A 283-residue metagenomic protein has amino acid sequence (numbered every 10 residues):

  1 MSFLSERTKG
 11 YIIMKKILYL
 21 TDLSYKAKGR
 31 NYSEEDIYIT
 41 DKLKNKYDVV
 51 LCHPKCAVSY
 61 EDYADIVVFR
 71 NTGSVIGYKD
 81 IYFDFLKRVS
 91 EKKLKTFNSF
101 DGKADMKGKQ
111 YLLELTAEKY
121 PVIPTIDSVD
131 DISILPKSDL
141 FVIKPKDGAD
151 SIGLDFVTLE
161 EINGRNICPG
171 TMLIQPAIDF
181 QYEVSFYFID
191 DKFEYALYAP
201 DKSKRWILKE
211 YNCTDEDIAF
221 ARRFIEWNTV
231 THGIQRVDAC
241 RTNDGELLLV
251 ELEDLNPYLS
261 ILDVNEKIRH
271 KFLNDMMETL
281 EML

Functional and structural regions predicted by a protein language model:
F3-I13: Short, Lys/Arg-enriched N-terminal segments with co-localized hydrophobic residues within the first ~10-30 amino acids
M14-L18: Extreme N-terminal starter segment of soluble prokaryotic enzymes
L23-P124, S128: Conserved N-proximal alpha/beta basic substrate-recognition cap immediately N-terminal to, or forming the N-lobe
C56-Y63, I132-K137, N163-R165: Short amphipathic alpha-helix with an adjacent loop that forms part of the alpha/beta core around
A64-F69, K144, F186-F188, Y195 (+1 more regions): A short beta-strand motif that forms the metal-chelation/ATP-contact edge of phosphoryl-transfer active sites
S138-T158: Conserved anion/nucleotide-ligand pocket segment
I152-I234, D238-L248: Phosphate-binding site of ATP-dependent enzymes
R241-L283: C-terminal active-site "lid" helix and adjoining low-complexity regulatory extension at the edge of ATP-using catalytic
